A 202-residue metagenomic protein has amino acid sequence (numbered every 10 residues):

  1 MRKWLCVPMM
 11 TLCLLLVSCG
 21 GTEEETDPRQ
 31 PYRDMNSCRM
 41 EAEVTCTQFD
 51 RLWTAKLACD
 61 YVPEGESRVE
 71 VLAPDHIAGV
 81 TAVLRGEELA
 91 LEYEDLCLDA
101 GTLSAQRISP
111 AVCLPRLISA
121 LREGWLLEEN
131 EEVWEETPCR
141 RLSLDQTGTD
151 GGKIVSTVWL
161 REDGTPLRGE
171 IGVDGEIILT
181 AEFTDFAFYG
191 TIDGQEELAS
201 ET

Functional and structural regions predicted by a protein language model:
M1-S18: Sec-dependent bacterial lipoprotein signal peptides
L14-E66, H76, G190-T202: N-terminal leader/targeting segments and the immediate start of mature chains
R33, A42-V44, L91-T149: Flexible, processing/modification-adjacent segments and terminal tails in exported/periplasmic/extracellular proteins
R39-A42, T54, A82-G86, E170-I171 (+1 more regions): Extended beta-sheet lipid-handling architectures
R51-L57, A78-L84, G152, I177-A181: Amphipathic hydrophobic-ligand
Y61-C113, L179: An acidic-aromatic
E70, L127-T202: Gly/Pro-enriched, hydrophobic low-complexity segments that function as extracytoplasmic propeptides/linkers
